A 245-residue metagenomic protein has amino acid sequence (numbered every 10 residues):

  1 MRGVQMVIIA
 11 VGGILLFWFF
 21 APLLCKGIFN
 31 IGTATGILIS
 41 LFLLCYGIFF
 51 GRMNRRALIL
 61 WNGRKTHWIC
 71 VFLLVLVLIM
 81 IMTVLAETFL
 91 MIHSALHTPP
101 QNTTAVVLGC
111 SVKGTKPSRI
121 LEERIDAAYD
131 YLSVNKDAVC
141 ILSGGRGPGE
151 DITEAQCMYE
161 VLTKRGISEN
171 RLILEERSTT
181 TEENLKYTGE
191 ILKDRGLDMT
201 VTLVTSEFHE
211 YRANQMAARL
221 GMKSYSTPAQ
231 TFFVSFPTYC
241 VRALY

Functional and structural regions predicted by a protein language model:
R2-R56: Membrane-embedded alpha-helical segments of integral membrane proteins
I8-V11, I39, F72-I79, V241: Hydrophobic alpha-helical transmembrane segments of polytopic
F17-F20, C25, F29, F42 (+6 more regions): Phenylalanine-focused residue identity feature
I28, K65-W68, G114, P237: Membrane-interfacial loop-to-transmembrane-helix junctions in polytopic alpha-helical membrane proteins
L44-L96: Transmembrane alpha-helices and immediately adjacent membrane-cytoplasm interface residues in multi-pass integral
L85-V241: A structural signal for short, hydrophobic/glycine-enriched beta-strand patches
